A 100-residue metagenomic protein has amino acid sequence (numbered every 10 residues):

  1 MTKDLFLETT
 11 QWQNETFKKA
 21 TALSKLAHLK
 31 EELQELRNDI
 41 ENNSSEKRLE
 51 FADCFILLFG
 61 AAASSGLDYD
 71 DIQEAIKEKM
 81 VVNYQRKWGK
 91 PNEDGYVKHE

Functional and structural regions predicted by a protein language model:
M1-E100: Flexible "arm" and connector segments at domain edges
